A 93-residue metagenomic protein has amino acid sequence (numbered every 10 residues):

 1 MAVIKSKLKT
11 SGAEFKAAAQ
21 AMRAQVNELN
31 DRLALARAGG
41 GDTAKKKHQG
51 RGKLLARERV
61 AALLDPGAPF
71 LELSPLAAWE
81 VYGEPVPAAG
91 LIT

Functional and structural regions predicted by a protein language model:
M1-T93: Terminal-region recognition feature
